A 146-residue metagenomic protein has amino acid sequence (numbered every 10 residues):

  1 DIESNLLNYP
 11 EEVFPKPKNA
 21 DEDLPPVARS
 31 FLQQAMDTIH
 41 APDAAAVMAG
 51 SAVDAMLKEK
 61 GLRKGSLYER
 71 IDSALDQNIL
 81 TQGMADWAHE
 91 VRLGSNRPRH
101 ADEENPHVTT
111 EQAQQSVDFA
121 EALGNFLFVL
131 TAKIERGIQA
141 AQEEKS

Functional and structural regions predicted by a protein language model:
D1-D43, K145-S146: Charged alpha-helical initiation segments
N5-E11, G61-G94: Short, charged amphipathic alpha-helical segments flanked by flexible coils
P17-D21, P25, P42-A46, T81-A88 (+2 more regions): Amphipathic, non-membrane alpha-helical segments in soluble helical-bundle scaffolds
P26, S30-Q33, S51-D54, E69 (+4 more regions): Generic structural signal for well-ordered, non-membrane alpha-helices
Q34-D37, A41, K58, S73-Q77 (+1 more regions): General structural signal for alpha-helix termini and helix-helix connectors
H40, L57-L62, N125-F128, A132: Hydrophobic/aromatic-lined pockets within catalytic cores
D43-R63: Hydrophobic alpha-helical packing segments in soluble, helical-rich domains
D86-L93, R97-S146: Charge-enriched, short contiguous segments at helix-coil
